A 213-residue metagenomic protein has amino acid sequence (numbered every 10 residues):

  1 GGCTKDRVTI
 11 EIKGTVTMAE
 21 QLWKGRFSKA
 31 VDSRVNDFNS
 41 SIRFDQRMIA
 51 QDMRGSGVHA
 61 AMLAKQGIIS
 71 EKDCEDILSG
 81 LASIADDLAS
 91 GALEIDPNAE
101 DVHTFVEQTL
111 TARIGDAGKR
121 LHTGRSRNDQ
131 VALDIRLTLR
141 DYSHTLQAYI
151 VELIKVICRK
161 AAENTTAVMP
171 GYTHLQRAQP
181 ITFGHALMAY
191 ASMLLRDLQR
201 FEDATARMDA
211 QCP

Functional and structural regions predicted by a protein language model:
G1-T17: Short, Lys/Arg-enriched N-terminal segments with co-localized hydrophobic residues within the first ~10-30 amino acids
M18-P213: A helix-coil-helix interface module used to build multimeric assemblies and to scaffold catalytic/cofactor sites
